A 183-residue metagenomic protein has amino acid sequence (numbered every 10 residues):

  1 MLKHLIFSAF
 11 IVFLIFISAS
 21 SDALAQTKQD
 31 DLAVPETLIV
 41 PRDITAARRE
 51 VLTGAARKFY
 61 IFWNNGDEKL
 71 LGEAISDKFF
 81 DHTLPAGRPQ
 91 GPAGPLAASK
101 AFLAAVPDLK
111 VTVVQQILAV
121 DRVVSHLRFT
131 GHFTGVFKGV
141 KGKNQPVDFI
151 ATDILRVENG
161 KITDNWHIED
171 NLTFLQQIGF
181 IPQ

Functional and structural regions predicted by a protein language model:
M1-A9: Bacterial N-terminal signal peptides that target proteins for export
S8-S18: Bacterial N-terminal signal peptides
L24-K78, I181-Q183: Short, low-complexity N-terminal intrinsically disordered segments enriched in polar/charged residues
V51-G54, E68-V123, R128: A solvent-exposed, acidic/Ser-Thr-rich amphipathic alpha-helical stretch
A86-G87, T130-F133, N171-T173: Solvent-exposed loop/turn segments at secondary-structure junctions within structured extracellular/periplasmic domains
T130-N159: Exposed beta-sheet edge and beta->alpha loop/turn motif
G135-K138, F174-G179: A short, polar/proline- and glycine-enriched secondary-structure boundary/capping micro-motif
D148-Q177: Short beta-strand edge/turn micro-motifs at domain boundaries
